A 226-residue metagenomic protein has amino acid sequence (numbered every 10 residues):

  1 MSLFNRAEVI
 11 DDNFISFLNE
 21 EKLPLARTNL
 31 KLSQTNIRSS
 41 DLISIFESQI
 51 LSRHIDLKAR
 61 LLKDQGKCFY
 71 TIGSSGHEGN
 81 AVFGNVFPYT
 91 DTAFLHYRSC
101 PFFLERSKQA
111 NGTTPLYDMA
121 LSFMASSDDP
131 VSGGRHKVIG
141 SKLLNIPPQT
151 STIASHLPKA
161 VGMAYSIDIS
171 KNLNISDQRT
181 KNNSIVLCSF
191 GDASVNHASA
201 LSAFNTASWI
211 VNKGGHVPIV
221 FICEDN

Functional and structural regions predicted by a protein language model:
M1-N36: Charged, compositionally biased N-terminal leader segments and the immediate start of the first structured element
Q34-Q49: Positively charged, low-complexity intrinsically disordered leader regions
E47-R60: N-terminal glycine-rich anion-binding loops that anchor highly charged ligand groups
L57, L61-I219: Cofactor-binding active-site loop characterized by glycine-rich and histidine/acidic residues
I222: Extracellular glycan-recognition modules
D225-N226: Short beta-alpha junction loops
